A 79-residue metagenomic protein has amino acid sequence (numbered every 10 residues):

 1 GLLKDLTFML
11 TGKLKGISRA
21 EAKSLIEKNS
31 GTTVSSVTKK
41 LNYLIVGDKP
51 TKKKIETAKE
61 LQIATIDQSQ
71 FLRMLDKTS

Functional and structural regions predicted by a protein language model:
G1-S79: DNA strand-break repair and replication-stress modules
